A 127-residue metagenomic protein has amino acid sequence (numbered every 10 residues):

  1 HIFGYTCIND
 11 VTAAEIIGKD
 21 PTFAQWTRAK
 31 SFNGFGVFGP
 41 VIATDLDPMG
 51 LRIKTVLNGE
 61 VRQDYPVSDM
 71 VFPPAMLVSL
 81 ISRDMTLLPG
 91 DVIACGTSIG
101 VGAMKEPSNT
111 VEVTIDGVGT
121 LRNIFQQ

Functional and structural regions predicted by a protein language model:
H1-Y5: N-terminal accessory regions of nucleic-acid-interacting proteins
A14-Q127: Catalytic-pocket segment enriched in acidic/His residues
